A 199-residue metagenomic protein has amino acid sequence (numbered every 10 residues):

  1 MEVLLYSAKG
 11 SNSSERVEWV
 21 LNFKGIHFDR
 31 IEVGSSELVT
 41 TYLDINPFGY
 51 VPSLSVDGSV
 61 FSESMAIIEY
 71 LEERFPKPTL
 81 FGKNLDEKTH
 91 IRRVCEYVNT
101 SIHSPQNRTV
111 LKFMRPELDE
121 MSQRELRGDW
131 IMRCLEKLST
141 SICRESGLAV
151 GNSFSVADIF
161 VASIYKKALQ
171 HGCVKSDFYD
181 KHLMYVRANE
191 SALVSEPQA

Functional and structural regions predicted by a protein language model:
M1-E125: GST-like domain detector, emphasizing the conserved glutathione-binding G-site in the N-terminal thioredoxin-like
S14-R16, Q170, P197: Generic domain-boundary/flexible-linker signal
R30, D177, S195-E196: A generic structural-conservation signal
V39, G151, A199: Short, solvent-exposed loop/turn elements at beta->coil junctions and helix N-caps that rim active or binding pockets
V98-A188: GST-like fold's C-terminal all-alpha helical module
Y185-P197: Charged phosphate-binding loop/patch that engages nucleotide di/tri-phosphates or the phosphate backbone of nucleic
